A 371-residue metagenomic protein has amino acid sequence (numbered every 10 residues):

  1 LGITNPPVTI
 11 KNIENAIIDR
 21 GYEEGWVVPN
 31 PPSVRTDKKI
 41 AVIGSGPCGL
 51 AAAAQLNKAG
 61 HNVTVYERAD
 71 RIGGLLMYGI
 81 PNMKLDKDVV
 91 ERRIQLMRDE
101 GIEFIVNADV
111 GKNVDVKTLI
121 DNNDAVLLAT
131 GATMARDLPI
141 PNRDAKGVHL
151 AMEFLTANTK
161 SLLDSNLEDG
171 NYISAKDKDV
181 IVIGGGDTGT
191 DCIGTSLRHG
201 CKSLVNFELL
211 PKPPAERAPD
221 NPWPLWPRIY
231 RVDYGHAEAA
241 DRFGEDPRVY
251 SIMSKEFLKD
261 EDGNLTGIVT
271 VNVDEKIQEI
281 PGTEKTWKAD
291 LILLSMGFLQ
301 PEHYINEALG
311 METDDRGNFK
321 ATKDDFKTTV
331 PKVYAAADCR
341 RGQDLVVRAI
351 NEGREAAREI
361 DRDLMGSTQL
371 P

Functional and structural regions predicted by a protein language model:
L1-T4: Local cysteine-cluster metal-coordination motifs and their immediate loop/turn environment, predominantly Fe-S cluster
P7-K11, V42-V110, R136-R143, E153 (+4 more regions): Beta1-alpha1 glycine-rich phosphate/pyrophosphate-binding loop at the start of Rossmann-like nucleotide-binding domains
G21-I40, N158-K178: A short, basic/flexible loop-to-alpha-helix module at the beginning of a structural domain
V34-I43, E91-P141, K255-T270, K288-L293 (+1 more regions): Feature captures the FAD/FMN-dependent oxidoreductase FAD-binding
I40-V42, V63, V180, V333: Conserved hydrophobic helix-helix packing surfaces used for dimerization/oligomerization
I43-P47, G184-G186, D338: Glycine-rich Rossmann-fold phosphate-binding loop(s) that bind the pyrophosphate of adenine dinucleotide cofactors
K146-D177, K276-Q343: FAD-site-proximal beta/loop scaffold in flavoenzymes
G189-G194, H199, A336-L370: A conserved FAD-binding loop/helix module that cradles the flavin
